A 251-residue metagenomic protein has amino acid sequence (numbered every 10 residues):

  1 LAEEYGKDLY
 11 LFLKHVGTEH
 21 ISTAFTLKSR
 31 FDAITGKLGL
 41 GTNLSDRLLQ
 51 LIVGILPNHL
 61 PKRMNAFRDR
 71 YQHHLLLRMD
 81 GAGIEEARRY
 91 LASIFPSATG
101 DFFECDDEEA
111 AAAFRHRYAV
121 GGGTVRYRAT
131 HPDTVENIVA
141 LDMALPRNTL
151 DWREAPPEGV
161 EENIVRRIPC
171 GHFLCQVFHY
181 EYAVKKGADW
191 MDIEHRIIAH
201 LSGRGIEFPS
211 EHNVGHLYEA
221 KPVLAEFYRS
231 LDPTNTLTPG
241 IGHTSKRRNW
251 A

Functional and structural regions predicted by a protein language model:
A2-Y5, L9, L13-V16, T23: Charged, amphipathic alpha-helical linkers/stalks
D8-L9, T23-A251: Conserved glycine-rich FAD pyrophosphate-binding loop
